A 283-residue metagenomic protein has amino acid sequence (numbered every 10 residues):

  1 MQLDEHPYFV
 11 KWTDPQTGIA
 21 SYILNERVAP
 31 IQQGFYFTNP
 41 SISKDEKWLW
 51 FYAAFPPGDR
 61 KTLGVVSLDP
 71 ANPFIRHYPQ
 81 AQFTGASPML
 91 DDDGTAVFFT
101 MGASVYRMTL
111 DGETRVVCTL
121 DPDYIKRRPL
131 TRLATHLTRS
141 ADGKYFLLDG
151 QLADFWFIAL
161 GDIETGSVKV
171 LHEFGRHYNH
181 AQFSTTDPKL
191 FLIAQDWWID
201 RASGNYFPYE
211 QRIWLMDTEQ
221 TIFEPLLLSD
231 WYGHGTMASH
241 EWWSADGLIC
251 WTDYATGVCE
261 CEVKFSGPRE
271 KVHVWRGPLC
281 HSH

Functional and structural regions predicted by a protein language model:
M1-Y22, D149: Blade/loop signatures of beta-propeller domains
Y22-I31, P73-P79, R115-R128, S167-H172 (+2 more regions): A short beta-strand motif characteristic of beta-propeller blades
V28-S41, P56-G102, Y124: Blade-loop segments of beta-propeller domains
G34-S41, F83-L90, R127-T138, R176-F183 (+2 more regions): Repeated scaffold domains used in trafficking and secretory/extracellular systems, primarily beta-propellers
W50-P57, F98-L110, L137-G143, L147-A153 (+2 more regions): Beta-strand C-termini and the immediately following turn/loop, strongest in propeller blades
L68-A71, T109-E113, D162-G166, D217-T221 (+1 more regions): Short loop/turn segments that connect beta-strands within beta-propeller blades
H77-F155, V170-H177: Asp-box/WD-like beta-propeller blade repeats and closely related beta-sheet repeat scaffolds
S244-C261, H273-H283: Loop/turn-rich, solvent-exposed surfaces of beta-rich toroidal or solenoidal domains
